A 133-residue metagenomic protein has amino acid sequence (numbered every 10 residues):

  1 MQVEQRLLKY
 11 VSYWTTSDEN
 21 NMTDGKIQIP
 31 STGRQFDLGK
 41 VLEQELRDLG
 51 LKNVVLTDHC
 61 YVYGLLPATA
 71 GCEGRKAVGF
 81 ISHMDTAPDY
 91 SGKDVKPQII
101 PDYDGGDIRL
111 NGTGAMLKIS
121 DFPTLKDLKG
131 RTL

Functional and structural regions predicted by a protein language model:
Q2-T32, T132: N-terminal capping segment at the start of a domain
Y10-Y13, H59-Y63, Y90, Y103 (+1 more regions): Sequence-level detector for tyrosine residue identity
V11, T15-D18, L46, G50 (+1 more regions): Structural signal for hydrophobic packing residues in well-ordered secondary-structure cores of soluble enzyme domains
S12, T69, D85: Residue-level marker of positions within ordered structural domains that often coincide with functionally constrained
G25-R75, G79-I81: A non-catalytic alpha/beta surface segment that caps or lines the substrate-entry region of metallo-dependent hydrolase
C72-L133: Active-site metal-coordination/substrate-binding segment of hydrolases, especially metallo-dependent peptidases
